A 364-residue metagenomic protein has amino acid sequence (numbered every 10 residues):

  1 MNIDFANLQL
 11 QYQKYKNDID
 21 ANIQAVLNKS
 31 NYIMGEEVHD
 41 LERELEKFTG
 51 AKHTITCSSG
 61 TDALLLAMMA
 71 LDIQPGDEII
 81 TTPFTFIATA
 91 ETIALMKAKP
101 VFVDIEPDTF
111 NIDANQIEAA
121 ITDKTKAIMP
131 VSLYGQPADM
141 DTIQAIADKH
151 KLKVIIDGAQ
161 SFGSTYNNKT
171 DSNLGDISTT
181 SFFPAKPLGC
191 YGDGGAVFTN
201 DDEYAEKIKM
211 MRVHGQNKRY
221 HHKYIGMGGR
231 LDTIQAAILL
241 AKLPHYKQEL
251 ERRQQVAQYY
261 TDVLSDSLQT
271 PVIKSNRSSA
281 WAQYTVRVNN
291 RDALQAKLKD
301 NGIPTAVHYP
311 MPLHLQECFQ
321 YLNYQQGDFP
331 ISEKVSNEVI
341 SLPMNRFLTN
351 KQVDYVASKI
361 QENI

Functional and structural regions predicted by a protein language model:
M1-K29, E36, P343: N-terminal "arm"/small-domain region of PLP-dependent enzymes with the aminotransferase-like
Q9, E36-E44, F48-K52, N115 (+5 more regions): PLP-dependent aminotransferase class I/II
Q11, I33, D108-T109, G135 (+1 more regions): Glycine-/small-residue-rich active-site loops that bind phosphorylated ligands and cofactors
S30-E78, T92-M96, F102-D104, K169: Phosphate-binding glycine-rich loop
I55, I80, V101, I155 (+4 more regions): Structural detector of well-ordered beta-strand residues that form the stable sheet scaffold of enzyme domains
M69-G158, T165, N363: PLP-dependent aminotransferase-like
I156-G189, K218-K223: Conserved active-site segment immediately N-terminal to the catalytic lysine that forms the internal aldimine
S181, G195-N200, L240: Short beta-strand-to-turn element immediately C-terminal to the catalytic PLP-Schiff-base lysine in fold type I
